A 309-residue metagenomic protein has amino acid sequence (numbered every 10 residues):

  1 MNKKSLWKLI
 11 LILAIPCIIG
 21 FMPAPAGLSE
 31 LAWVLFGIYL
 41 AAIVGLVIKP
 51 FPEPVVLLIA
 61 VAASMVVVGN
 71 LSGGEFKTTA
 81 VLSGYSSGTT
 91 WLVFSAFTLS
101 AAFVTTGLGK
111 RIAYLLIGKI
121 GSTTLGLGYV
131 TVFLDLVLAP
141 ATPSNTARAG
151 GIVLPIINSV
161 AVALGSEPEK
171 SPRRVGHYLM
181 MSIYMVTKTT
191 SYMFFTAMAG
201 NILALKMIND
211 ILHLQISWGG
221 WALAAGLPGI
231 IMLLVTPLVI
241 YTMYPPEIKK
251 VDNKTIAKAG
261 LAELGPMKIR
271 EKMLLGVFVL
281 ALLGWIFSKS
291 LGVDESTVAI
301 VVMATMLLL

Functional and structural regions predicted by a protein language model:
M1-M22, N145-A149, L164-I269, M273: Juxtamembrane and boundary regions of transmembrane helices in multi-pass small-molecule transporters and channels
I10-I18, L40-I43, A62, F94 (+8 more regions): Generic alpha-helical transmembrane segments of integral inner-membrane proteins, especially permease/transport modules
A24, V55, I59-E167: Membrane-embedded alpha-helical segments and adjacent helix-loop junctions characteristic of multi-pass solute
A24-S29, S72-G84, N209-W218, K289-L291: Membrane-interface helix termini and inter-helical loops of multi-pass transporters
P25-E30, L40-I59, V81, L238-T242 (+2 more regions): Flexible hinge motifs at transmembrane-helix junctions and intramembrane kinks/re-entrant loops in multi-pass membrane
E30-V34, S86-T90, L116-F133, P168-M181 (+2 more regions): Membrane-interfacial loop-to-helix junctions in multi-pass transporters
W33, V81-W91, W221-I231, E295-V298: Loop-to-transmembrane alpha-helix initiation sites
V44-P52, L134-S144, Y184-F195, G284-S290 (+1 more regions): Transmembrane alpha-helix interface/packing and boundary motifs in multi-pass membrane proteins, characterized by
